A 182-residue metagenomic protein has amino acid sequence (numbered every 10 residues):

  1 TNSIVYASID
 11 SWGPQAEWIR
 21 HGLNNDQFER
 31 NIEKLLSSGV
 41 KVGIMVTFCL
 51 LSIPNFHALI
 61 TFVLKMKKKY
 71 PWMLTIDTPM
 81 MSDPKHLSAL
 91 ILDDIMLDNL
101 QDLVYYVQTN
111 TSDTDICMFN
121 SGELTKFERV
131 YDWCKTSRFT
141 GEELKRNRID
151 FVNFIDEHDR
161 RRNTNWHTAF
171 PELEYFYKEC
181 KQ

Functional and structural regions predicted by a protein language model:
T1-D83: Radical SAM/AdoMet-radical enzyme domain recognition
Y6, W12, Y70, Y105-Y106 (+2 more regions): Sequence-level detector for tyrosine residue identity
Y6-S8, M45, M96-V107, Q182: Charged, low-complexity, helix-prone segments enriched in Lys/Glu/Asp/Gln
N24, S88, L92-D93, I155 (+1 more regions): Helix N-terminus capping/helix-initiation residues
K34, K41, K65-K69, K85 (+4 more regions): Context-gated lysine
F48-P54, Y70-L103, D113, C117-W133: Flexible glycine/acidic-rich beta-alpha junction loops that bind and position SAM and/or redox cofactors in anaerobic
Q108-Q182: Radical SAM enzyme core and accessory elements
